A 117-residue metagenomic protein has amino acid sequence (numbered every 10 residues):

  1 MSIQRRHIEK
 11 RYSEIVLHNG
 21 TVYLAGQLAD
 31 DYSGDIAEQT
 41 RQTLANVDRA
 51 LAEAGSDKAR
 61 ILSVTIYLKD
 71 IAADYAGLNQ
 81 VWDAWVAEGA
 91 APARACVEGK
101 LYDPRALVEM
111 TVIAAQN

Functional and structural regions predicted by a protein language model:
M1-L62, L68-N117: N-terminal presequence-like segments and the immediate start of the first folded domain
